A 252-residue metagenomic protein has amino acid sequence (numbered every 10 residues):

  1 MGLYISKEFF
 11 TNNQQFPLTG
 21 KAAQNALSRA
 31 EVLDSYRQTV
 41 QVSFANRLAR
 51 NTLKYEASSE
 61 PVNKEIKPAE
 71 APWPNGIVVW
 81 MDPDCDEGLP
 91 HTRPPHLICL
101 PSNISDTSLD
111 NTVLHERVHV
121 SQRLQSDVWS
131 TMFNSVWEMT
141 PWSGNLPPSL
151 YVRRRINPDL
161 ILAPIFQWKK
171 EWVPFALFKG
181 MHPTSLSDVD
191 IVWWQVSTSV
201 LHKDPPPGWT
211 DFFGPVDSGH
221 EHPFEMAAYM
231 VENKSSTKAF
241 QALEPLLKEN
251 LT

Functional and structural regions predicted by a protein language model:
G2-L53, E221-F224: N-terminal mature-domain "stem" immediately C-terminal to a signal peptide or N-terminal signal-anchor/transmembrane
T39-H96: Auxiliary, metal-adjacent structural segments of Zn-dependent hydrolase domains
S59, T107-N111, E221-E225: Solvent-exposed, acidic/flexible segments
D84-C85, S102-I104, V118, Q122: Short, flexible loop/turn elements at secondary-structure junctions
P94-L97, L109, R117, E225: Extracellular structured ligand-interaction cores
I98-L114, S218: Short pre-active-site segment immediately N-terminal to the catalytic Zn-binding motif
R117-S135: Catalytic Zn2+-binding segment of zinc metalloproteases
N134-T252: Metalloprotease/metallohydrolase-associated module, dominated by Zn2+-dependent proteases
